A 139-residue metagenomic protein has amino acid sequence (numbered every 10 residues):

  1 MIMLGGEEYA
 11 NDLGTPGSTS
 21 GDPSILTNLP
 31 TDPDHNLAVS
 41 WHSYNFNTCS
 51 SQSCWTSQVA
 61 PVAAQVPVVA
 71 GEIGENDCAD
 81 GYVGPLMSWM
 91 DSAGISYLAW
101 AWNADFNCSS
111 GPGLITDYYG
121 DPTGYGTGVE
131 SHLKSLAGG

Functional and structural regions predicted by a protein language model:
M1-W100, S109-K134: Extracellular glycoside hydrolase catalytic/binding regions
G138-G139: Short, solvent-exposed mixed-charge patches
